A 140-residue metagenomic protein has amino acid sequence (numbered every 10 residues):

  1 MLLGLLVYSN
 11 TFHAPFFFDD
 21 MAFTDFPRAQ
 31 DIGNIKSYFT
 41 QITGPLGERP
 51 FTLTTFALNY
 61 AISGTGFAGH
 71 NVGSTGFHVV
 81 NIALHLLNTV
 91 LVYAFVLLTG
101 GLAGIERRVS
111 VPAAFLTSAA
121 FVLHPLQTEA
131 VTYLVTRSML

Functional and structural regions predicted by a protein language model:
M1-L140: Polytopic membrane enzymes that build or remodel cell-surface glycoconjugates and lipids
